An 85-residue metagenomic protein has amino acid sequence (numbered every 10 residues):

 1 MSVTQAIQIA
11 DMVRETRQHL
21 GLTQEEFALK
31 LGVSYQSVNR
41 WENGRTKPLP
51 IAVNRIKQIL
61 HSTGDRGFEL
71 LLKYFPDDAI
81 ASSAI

Functional and structural regions predicted by a protein language model:
M1-H19, K57: A short, Lys/Arg-rich alpha-helix, primarily the initiator
G21-N39: Short alpha-helical DNA-recognition segment
L49-L70: DNA major-groove recognition helix of helix-turn-helix/homeodomain DNA-binding modules
R66-I85: Short, charged recognition helix plus adjacent turn of helix-turn-helix-like nucleic-acid-binding domains
